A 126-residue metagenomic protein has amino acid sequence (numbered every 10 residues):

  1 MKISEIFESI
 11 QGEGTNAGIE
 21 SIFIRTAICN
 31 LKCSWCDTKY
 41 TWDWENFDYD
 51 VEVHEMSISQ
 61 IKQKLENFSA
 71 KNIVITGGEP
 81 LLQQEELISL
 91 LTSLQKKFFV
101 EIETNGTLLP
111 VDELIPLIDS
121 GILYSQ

Functional and structural regions predicted by a protein language model:
M1, K32-D119: Conserved Radical SAM active-site core
M1-K39: N-terminal pre-triad scaffold of radical SAM enzymes
D119-Q126: Non-cysteine beta-strand/loop elements that form the S-adenosyl-L-methionine
